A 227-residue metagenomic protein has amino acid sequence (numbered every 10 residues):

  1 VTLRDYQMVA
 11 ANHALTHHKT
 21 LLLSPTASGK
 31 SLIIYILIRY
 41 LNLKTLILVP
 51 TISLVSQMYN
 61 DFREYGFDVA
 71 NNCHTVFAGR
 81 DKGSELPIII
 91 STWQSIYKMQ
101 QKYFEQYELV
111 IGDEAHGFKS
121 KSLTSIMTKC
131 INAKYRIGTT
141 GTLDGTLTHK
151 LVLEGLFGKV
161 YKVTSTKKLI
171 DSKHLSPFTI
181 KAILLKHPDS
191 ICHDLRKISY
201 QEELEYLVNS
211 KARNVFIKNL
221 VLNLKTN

Functional and structural regions predicted by a protein language model:
V1-L23: Conserved pre-motif I regulatory segment
T16-L22, L43-K44, T226-N227: Pre-Walker A (Motif I) flank of P-loop NTPase domains
S24, E114: The Walker A (P-loop) glycine that initiates the GxxxxGKT/S ATP-binding motif of P-loop NTPases
T26-E64, L123, G145: Conserved Walker A/P-loop ATP-binding site and its immediately adjacent core in helicase/helicase-like ATPase domains
I52-G79, E108: Conserved helix-turn-beta segment of the N-terminal RecA-like "Helicase ATP-binding" lobe in SF1/SF2 helicases
A78-L109, S120-S125: Conserved helix/coil segment N-terminal to the catalytic DExD/H
E108-L109, H116-K181: Post-DEXD/H (motif II) to motif III coupling segment of the RecA-like Helicase ATP-binding lobe
L195-N227: Conserved interdomain hinge at the start of the Helicase C-terminal
